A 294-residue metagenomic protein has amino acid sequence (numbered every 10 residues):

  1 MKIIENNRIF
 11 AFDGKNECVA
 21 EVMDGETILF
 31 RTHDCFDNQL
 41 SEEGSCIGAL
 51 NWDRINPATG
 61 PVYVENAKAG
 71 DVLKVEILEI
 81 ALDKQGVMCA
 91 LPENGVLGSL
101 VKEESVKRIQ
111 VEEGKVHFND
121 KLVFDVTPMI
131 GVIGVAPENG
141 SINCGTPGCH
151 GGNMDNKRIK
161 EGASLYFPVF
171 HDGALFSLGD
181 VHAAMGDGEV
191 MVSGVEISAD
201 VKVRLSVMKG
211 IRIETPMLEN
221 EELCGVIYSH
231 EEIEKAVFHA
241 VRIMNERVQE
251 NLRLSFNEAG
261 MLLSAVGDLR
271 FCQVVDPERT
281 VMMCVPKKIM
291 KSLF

Functional and structural regions predicted by a protein language model:
M1-L50: N-terminal, Lys/Arg-enriched amphipathic/low-complexity engagement segments that precede the first folded domain
I4-G14, W52-T59, I142-H150, M244: Short, structured beta-strand/loop micro-motifs enriched in basic residues and often containing a Trp
V22, V64-A67, I159: Short, well-ordered loop/turn sites that connect or cap secondary structure elements
F30, V72-V75, F167: A generic structural signal for residues embedded in beta-strands
C35-C46, I80-A90, G173-A183, C272-V275: Short, Lys/Arg- and Gly-enriched loop/turn segments at beta-strand edges
E79-E161: Intrinsically disordered, low-complexity linker/loop segments enriched in Gly/Pro and charged/polar residues
V126-K235, H239, N245: Conserved mixed alpha/beta catalytic, RNA-binding, or beta-rich assembly cores of soluble enzyme, regulatory
